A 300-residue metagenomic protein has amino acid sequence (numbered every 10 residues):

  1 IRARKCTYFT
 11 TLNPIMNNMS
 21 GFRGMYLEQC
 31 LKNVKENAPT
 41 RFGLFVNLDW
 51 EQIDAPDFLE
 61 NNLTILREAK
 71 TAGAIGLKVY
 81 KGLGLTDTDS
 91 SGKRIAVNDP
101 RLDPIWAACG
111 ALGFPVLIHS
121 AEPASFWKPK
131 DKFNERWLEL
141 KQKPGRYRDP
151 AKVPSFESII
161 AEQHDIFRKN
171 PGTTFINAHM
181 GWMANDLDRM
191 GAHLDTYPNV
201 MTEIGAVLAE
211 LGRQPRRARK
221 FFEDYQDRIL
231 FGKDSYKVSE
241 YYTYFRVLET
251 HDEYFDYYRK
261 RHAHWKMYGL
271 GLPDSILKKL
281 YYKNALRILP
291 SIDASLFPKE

Functional and structural regions predicted by a protein language model:
I1-T40, E60, N284: An N-terminally biased module of ancient metal coordination in phosphate/nucleic-acid-related enzymes
R2-F9, T71, G110, Y282-L286 (+1 more regions): Sec-exported extracytoplasmic/periplasmic mature domains
R4, A38, A72, A111-L112 (+3 more regions): Helix C-cap/helix->beta junction micro-motif
Y8-T11, F42-N47, L77-V79, V116-I118 (+3 more regions): Hydrophobic faces of well-ordered beta-strands that scaffold small-molecule active sites in alpha/beta enzyme cores
N17-N18, E51-I53, G84-T86, E122-W127 (+3 more regions): Active-site environment of divalent metal-dependent phosphoester hydrolases
R23-G24, A55-L59, I95-D99, S155-I159 (+2 more regions): A conditional alpha-helix N-cap/helix-loop micro-motif detector
Y26-Y147: Active-site gating/metal-coordination segments in enzymes
A151, E157-E300: H/E-rich (His + Asp/Glu) clusters that bind or coordinate divalent metals
